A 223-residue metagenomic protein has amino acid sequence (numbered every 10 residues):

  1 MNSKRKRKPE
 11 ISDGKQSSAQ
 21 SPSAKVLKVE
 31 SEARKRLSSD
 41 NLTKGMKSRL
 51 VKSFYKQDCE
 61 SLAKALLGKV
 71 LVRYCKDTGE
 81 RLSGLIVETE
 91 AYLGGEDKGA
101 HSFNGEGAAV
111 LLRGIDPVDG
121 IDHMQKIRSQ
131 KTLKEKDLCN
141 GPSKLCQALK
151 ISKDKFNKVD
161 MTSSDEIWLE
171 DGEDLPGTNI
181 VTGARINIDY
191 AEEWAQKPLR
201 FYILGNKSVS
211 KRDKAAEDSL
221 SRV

Functional and structural regions predicted by a protein language model:
N2-V223: Conserved, well-structured core segments that form or line functional sites
